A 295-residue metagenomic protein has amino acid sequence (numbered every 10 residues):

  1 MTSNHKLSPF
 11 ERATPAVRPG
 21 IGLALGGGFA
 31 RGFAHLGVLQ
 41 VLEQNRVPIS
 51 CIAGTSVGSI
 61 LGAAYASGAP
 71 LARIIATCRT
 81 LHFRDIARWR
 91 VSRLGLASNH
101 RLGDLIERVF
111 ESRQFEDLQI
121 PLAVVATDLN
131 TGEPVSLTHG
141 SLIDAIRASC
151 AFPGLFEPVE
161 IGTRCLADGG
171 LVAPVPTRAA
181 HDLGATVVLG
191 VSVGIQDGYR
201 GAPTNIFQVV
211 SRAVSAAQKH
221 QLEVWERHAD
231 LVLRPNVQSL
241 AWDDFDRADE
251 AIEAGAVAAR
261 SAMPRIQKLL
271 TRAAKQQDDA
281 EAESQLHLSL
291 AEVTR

Functional and structural regions predicted by a protein language model:
M1-T55, A63-R295: Patatin-like phospholipase
